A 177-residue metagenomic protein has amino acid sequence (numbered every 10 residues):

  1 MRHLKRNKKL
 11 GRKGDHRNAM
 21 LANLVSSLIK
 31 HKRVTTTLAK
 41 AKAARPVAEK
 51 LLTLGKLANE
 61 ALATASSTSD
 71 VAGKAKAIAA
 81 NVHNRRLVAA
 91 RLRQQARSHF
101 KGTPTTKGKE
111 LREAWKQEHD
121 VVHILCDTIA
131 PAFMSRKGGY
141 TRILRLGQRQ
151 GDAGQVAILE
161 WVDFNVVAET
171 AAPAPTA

Functional and structural regions predicted by a protein language model:
M1-L10, A19, N23-A177: Structured, basic alpha/beta domains of bacterial-type, RNA-associated proteins
